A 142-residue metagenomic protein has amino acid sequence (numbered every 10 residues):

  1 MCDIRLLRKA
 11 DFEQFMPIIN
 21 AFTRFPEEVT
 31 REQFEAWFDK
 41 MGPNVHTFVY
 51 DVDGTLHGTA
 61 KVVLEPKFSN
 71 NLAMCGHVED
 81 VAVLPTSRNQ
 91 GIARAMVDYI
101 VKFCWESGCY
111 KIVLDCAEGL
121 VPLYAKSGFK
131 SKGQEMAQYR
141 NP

Functional and structural regions predicted by a protein language model:
C2, G54-T59, G76: Glycine-rich phosphate/pyrophosphate-binding loop shared by adenosine-nucleotide-utilizing enzymes
C2-F15: A short beta-loop-alpha structural element at the N-terminal edge of CoA-dependent acyl/N-acetyltransferase catalytic
M16-V29: Helix-loop element at the rim of GNAT/NAT acetyltransferase active sites that forms part of the acceptor-substrate
E27-T47: Active-site rim helix/loop that mediates acceptor-substrate recognition in acyltransferases
P43-N44, A60-N70: A conserved beta-strand-loop-helix scaffold within acyl/acetyltransferase catalytic domains
V49, T55-L64, A82: Conserved beta-strand in the GNAT
V83, N89-K102: Conserved acetyl-CoA-binding loop-helix of GNAT-fold acetyltransferases
C104-C116: Conserved GNAT acetyl-CoA-binding A-motif
